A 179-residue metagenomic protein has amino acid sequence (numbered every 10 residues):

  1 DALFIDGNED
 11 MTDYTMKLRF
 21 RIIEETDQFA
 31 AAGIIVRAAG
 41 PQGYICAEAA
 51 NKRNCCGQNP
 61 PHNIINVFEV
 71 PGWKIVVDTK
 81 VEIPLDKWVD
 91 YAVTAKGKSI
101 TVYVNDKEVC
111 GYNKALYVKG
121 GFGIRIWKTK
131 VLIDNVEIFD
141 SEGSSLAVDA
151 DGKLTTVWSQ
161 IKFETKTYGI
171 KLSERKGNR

Functional and structural regions predicted by a protein language model:
D1-P71: Secretory/extracellular carbohydrate-interaction modules and structurally similar beta-sandwich "look-alikes"
D1-Y14, E24, D149-Y168: Low-complexity, Ser/Thr/Pro/Gly-rich disordered linker/stalk regions
A2-E9, V77-I83, Y112, F122-G123: Beta-strand-rich interaction surfaces with strong enrichment in secreted/lumenal proteins
M16-L18, K87-V104: Short tryptophan-centered beta-strand motifs in secreted/extracellular beta-sheet-rich domains of glycan-recognition
G33-I35, T101-Y103, E137: Beta-strand signatures of extracellular beta-sandwich domains
E69-D90: Short, aromatic/His-centered strand-loop micro-motif at the edge of beta-sheets
T101, R125-N135: Extracellular carbohydrate recognition
Y103-R125: Short, solvent-exposed beta-strand-to-loop segments that form ligand-recognition rims of beta-rich domains
